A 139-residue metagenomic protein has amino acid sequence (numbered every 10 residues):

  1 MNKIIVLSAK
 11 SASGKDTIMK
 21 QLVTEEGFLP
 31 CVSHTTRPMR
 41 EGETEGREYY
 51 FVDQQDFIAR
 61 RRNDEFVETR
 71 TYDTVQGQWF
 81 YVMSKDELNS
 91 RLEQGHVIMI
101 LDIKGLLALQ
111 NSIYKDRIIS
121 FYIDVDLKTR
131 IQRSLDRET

Functional and structural regions predicted by a protein language model:
L7: Hydrophobic anchor at the beta1->P-loop junction of P-loop NTPases
K10: P-loop (Walker A) phosphate-binding loop of NTP-binding proteins
K15-D16: Walker A/P-loop
M19-K20: The feature captures the helix immediately C-terminal to the Walker
F28-R40: Short beta-strand-centered segment that lines the nucleotide-binding/catalytic pocket of NTP-utilizing
R37-V97: ATP-dependent small-molecule kinase phosphotransfer cores that center on conserved nucleotide phosphate-binding segments
D64-V67, R133-E138: Conserved AAA+ ATPase "sensor/coupling" helix adjacent to the nucleotide-binding pocket
I98-D102, Y114-L135: Conserved phosphate-donor/acceptor-positioning beta-strand/loop module used by diverse small-molecule
